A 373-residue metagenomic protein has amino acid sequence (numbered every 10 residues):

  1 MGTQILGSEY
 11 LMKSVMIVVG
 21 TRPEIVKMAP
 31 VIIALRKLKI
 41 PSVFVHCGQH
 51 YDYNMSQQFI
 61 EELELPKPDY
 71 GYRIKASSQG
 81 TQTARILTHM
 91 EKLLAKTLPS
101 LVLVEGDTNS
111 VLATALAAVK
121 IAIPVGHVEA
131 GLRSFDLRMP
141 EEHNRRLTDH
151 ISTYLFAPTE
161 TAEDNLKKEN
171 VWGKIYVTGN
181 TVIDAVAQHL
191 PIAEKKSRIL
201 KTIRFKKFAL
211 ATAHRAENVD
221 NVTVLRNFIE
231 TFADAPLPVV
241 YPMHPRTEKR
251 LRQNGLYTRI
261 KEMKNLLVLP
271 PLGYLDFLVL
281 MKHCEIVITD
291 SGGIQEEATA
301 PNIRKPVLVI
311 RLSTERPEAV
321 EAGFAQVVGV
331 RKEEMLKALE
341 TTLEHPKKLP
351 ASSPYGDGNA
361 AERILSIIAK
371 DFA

Functional and structural regions predicted by a protein language model:
T3-L237, E248-A373: Nucleotide-activated sugar donor-binding and catalytic core shared by glycosyltransferases and related lipid-linked
Y241: Conserved proline-anchored active-site loop of SAM-dependent methyltransferases that bridges a beta-strand
H244: Conserved C-terminal portion of the radical SAM core fold that forms the substrate/S-adenosylmethionine-binding
